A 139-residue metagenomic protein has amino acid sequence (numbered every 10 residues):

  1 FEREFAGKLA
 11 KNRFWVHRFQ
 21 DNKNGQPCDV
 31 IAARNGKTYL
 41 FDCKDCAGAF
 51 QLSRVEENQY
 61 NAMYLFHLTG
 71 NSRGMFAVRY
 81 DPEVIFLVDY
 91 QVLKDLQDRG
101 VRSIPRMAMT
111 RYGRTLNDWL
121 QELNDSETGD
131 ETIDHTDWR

Functional and structural regions predicted by a protein language model:
F1-D21: Acidic-basic catalytic patches of nuclease active cores, encompassing PD-(D/E)XK and other metal-cofactor nuclease
Q26: Beta-rich catalytic cores
V30-A32, G36-G48: Conserved catalytic cores of phosphodiester-cleaving nucleases, focusing on short active-site segments
I31, V92, R99, D134-H135: Positively charged, polar, low-complexity stretches
Q51-F76: Short, charged, amphipathic alpha-helix that recurs within catalytic cores of restriction-modification and other
H67-L93: Nucleic-acid nuclease catalytic cores
Y90-A108: Short, electropositive alpha-helical surface patch
I104-R139: Charged phosphate-binding loop/patch that engages nucleotide di/tri-phosphates or the phosphate backbone of nucleic
